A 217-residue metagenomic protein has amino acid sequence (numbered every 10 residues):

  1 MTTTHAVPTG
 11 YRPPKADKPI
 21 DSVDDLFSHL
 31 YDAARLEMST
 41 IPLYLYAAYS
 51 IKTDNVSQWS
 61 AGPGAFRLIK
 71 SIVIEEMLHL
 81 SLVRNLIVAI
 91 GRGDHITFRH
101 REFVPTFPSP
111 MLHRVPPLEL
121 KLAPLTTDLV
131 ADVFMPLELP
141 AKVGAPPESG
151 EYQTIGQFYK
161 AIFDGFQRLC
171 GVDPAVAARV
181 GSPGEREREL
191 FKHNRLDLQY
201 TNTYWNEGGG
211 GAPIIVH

Functional and structural regions predicted by a protein language model:
T2-H217: Non-heme di-metal
